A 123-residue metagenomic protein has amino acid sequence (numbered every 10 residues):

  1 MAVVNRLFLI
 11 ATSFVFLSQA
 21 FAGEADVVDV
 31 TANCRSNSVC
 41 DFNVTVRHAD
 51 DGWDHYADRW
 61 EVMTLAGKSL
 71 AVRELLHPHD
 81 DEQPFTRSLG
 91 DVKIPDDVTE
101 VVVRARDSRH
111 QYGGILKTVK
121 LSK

Functional and structural regions predicted by a protein language model:
M1-L9: Bacterial N-terminal signal peptides that target proteins for export
L17-A20: N-terminal signal peptide c-region/cleavage motif recognized by signal peptidases
G23-D58: Short, surface-exposed binding/anchoring microloops in extracellular/periplasmic proteins
C34-S38, V62-S69, K93-T99: A short, structured loop/turn motif at beta-sheet edges
N43-R47, E61, G90, R104-R106: Residue-level recognition of well-ordered beta-strand positions that form the cores of beta-sheet-rich folds across
V46, H55-D80: The feature marks short-to-medium sequence segments in extracytoplasmic or secretory-pathway proteins
A71-E100, R106-Q111: Short, solvent-exposed, Trp/other aromatic-anchored flexible loops in extracytoplasmic proteins
Y112-L121: Edge beta-strands of extracellular beta-sandwich domains
